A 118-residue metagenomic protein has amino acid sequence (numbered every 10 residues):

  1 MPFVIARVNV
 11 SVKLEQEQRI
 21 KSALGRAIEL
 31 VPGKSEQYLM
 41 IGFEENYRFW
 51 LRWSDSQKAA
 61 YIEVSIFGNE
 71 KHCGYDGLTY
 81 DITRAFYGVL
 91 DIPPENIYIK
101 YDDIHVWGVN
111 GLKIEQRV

Functional and structural regions predicted by a protein language model:
M1-V118: Interaction-mediating elements
